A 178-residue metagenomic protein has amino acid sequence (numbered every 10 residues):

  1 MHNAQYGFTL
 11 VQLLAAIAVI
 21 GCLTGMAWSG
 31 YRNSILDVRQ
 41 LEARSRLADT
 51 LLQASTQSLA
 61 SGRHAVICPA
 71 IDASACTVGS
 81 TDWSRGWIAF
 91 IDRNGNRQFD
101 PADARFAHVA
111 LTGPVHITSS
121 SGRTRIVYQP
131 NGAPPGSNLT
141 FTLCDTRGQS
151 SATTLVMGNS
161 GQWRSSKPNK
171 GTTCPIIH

Functional and structural regions predicted by a protein language model:
M1-T24: Glycine-centered recognition micro-motifs in short, flexible terminal segments and loops
H2-N3, C22, M26-A60, H64-H178: N-terminal helix-rich module
